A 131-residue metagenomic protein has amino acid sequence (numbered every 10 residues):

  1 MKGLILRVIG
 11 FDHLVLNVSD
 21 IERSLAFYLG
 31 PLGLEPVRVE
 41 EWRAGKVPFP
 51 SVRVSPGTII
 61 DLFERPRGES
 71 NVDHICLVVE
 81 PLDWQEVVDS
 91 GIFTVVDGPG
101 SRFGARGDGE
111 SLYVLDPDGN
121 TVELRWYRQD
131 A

Functional and structural regions predicted by a protein language model:
M1-E22, V72-I75, D130-A131: N-terminal beta-strand motif that seeds the catalytic metal site of vicinal oxygen chelate
V15-I59: Core segments of cupin and vicinal oxygen chelate
I21, I75-T121, Q129: Vicinal oxygen chelate
R43-P48, E69-N71, A105-E110: Short acidic/glycine-enriched loop/turn segments that link adjacent beta-strands
I60-F63, Y113, E123: Conserved beta-strand in the GNAT
L62-R65, S70-D73, V78: Helix-adjacent hinge/juxtasegments
R67, R128-A131: A short acidic/small-residue loop/turn micro-motif
